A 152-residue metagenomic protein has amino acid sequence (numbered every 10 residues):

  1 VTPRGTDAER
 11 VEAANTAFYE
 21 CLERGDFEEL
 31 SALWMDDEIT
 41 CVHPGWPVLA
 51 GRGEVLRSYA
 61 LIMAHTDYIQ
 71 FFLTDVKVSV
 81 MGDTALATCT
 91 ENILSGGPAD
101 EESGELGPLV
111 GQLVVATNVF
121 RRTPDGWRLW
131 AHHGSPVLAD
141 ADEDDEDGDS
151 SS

Functional and structural regions predicted by a protein language model:
V1-L33, T40-S152: A beta-strand edge to alpha-helix "cap/lid" segment located at domain peripheries
